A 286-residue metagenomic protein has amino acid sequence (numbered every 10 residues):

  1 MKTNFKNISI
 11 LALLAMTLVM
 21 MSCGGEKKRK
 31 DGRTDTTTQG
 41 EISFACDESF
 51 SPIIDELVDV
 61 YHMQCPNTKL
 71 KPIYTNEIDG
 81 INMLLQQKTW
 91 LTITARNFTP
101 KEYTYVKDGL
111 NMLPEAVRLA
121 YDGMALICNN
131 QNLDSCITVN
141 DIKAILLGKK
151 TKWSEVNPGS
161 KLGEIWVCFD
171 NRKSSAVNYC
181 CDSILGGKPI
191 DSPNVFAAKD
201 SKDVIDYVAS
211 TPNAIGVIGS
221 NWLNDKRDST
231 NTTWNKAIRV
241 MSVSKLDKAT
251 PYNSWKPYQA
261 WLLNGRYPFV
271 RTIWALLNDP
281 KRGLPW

Functional and structural regions predicted by a protein language model:
M1-M21: Sec-dependent bacterial lipoprotein signal peptides
N4, N111, L185-K188: Glycine-centered secondary-structure boundary/capping sites
L11-A12, P114, L263: Generic detector of short alpha-helix boundary/capping microenvironments and adjacent low-complexity segments
C23-I78, N82-L85, V117-A120, I127-W286: Exported/periplasmic ABC-transporter solute-binding proteins
I78-G109, D225-D228: Pocket-flanking alpha-helical
T89-W90, M112-L113, N235-A237: Short alpha-helix boundary/capping motifs
T104-M112, K149-K152: N-terminal post-signal-peptidase region of extra-cytosolic proteins
